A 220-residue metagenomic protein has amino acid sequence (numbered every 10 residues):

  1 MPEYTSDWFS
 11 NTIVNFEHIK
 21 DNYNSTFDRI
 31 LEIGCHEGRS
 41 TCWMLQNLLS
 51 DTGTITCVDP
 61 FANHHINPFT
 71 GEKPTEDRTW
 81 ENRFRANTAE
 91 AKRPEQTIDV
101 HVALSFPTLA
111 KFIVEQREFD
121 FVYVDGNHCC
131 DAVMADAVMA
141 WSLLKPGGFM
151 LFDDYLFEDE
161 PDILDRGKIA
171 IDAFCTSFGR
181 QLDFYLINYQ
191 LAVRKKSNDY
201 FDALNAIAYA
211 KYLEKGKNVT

Functional and structural regions predicted by a protein language model:
P2-D7, F16-T220: S-adenosylmethionine/decaboxylated-SAM
N11-T12: N-terminal pre-P-loop "Q-motif" helix
